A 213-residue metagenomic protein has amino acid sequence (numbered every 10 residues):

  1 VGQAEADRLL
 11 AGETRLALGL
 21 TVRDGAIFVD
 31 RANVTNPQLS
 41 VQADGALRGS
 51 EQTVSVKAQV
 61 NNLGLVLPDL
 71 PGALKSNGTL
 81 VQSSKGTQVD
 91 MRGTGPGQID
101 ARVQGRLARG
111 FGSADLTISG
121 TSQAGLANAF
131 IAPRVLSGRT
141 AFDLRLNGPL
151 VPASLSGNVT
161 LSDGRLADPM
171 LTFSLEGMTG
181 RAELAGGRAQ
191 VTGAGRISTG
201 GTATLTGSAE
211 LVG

Functional and structural regions predicted by a protein language model:
V1-G213: Interface amphipathic segments
